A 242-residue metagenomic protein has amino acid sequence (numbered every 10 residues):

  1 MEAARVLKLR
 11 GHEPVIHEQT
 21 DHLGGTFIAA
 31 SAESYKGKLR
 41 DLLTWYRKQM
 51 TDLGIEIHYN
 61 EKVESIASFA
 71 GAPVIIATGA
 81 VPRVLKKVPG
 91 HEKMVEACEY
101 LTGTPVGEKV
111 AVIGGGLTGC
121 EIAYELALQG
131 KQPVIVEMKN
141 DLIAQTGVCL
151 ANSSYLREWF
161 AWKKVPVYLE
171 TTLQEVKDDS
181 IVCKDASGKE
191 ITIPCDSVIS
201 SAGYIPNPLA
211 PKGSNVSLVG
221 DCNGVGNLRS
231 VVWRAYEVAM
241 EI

Functional and structural regions predicted by a protein language model:
M1-L23, H58-A72, A77-K87, A97-V148 (+2 more regions): Rossmann-like dinucleotide/flavin-binding elements
I16-L53, E125-T172: Rossmann-like dinucleotide-binding cores of NAD(P)H-dependent redox enzymes
M94: Gly/Ser-rich helix-loop-strand patches that form or flank binding pockets for ribonucleotide-derived cofactors
D178-I181: Short, hydrophobic/aromatic-rich segments at coil-to-beta transitions
